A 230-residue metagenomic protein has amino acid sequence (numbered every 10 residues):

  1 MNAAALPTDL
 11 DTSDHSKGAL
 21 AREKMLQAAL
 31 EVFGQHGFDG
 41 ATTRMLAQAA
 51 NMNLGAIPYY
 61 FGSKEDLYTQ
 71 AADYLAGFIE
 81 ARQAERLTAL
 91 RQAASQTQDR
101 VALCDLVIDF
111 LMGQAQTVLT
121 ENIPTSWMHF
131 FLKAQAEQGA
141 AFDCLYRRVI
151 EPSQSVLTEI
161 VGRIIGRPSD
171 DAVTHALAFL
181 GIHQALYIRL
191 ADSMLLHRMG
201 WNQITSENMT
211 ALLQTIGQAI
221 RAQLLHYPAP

Functional and structural regions predicted by a protein language model:
M1-L20, L90-R91, P230: N-terminal intrinsically disordered/low-complexity leader segments
K24, V32, H36-Y74: Helix-turn-helix
Q70-L75, R82, V149: Alpha-helical DNA-contacting segments of helix-turn-helix folds
E85-I123, T174-G181: Hydrophobic alpha-helical connector segments
D105, G139-I165, Q214-Q218: Amphipathic alpha-helical packing segments from all-alpha helical-bundle domains
L111-Q114, M128-Q135, A178-A185, I220: Short alpha-helical scaffolding segments that buttress acidic/His motifs in well-ordered protein cores
E121-C144, D192-H197: Amphipathic alpha-helical segments used for helix-helix packing
I150-H175, L224-P230: Hydrophobic alpha-helical bundle segments that form small-molecule/ligand-binding pockets
